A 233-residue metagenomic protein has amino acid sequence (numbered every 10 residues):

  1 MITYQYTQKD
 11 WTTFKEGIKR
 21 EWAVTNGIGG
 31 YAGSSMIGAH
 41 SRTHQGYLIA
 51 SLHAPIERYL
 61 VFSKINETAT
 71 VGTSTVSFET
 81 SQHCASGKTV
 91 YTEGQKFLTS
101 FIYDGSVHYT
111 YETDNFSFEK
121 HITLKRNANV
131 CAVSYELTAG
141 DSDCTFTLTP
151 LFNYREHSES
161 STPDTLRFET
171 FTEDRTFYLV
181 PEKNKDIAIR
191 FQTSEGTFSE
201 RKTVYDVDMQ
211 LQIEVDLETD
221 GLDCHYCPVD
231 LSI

Functional and structural regions predicted by a protein language model:
M1-I233: Terminal accessory carbohydrate-recognition/targeting modules of carbohydrate-active enzymes
